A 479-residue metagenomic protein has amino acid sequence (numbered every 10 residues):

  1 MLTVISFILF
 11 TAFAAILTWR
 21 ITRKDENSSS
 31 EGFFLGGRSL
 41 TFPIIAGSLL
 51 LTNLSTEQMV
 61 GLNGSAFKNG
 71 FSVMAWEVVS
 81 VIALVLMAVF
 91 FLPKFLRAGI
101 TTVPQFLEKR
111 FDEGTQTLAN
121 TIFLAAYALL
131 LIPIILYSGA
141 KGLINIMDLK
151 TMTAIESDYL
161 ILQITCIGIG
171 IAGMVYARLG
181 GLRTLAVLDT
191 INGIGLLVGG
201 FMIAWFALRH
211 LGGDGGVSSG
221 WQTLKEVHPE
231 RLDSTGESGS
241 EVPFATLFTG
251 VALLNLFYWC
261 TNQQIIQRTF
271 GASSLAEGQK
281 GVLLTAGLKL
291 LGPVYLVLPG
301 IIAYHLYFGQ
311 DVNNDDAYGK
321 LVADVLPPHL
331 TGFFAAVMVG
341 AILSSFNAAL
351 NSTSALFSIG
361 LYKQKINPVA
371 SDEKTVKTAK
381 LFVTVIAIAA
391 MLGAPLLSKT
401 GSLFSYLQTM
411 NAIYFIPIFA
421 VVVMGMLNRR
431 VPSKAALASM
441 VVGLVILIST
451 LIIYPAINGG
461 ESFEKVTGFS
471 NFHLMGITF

Functional and structural regions predicted by a protein language model:
M1-F479: Membrane-embedded helix-loop-helix hairpins and adjacent transmembrane boundary segments in multi-pass transporters
